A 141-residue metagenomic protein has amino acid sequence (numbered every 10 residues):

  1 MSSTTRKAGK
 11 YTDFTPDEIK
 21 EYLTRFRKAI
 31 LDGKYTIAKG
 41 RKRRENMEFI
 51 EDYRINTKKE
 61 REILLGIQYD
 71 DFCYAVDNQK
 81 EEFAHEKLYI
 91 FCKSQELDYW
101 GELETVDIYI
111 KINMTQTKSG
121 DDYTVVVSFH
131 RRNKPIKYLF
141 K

Functional and structural regions predicted by a protein language model:
S2-F91: Compact soluble domain cores
S2-S3, S94, S119, S128: Generic serine detector
I37-A38, V76, V106, V125-V127: Extended aliphatic helical segments
G40, N78, T105, Y138-F140: General "foldedness" signal
Y69-D121: Functional cores of ribonucleases/endoribonucleases
D107-Y109, N113-K141: Enriched for short, Lys/Arg-rich terminal
